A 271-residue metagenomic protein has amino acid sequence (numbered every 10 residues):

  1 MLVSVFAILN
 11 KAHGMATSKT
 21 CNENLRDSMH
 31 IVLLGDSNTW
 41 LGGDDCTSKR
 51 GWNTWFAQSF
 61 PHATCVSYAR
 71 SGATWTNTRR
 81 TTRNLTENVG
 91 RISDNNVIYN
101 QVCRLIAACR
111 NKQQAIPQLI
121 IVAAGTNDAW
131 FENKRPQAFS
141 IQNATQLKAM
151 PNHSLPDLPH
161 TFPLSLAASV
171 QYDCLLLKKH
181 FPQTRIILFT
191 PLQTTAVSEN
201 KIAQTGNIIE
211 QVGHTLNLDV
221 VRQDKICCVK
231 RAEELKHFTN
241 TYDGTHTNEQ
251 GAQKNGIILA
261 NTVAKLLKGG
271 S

Functional and structural regions predicted by a protein language model:
M1-A7: Hydrophobic membrane-insertion alpha-helices, especially the h-region of bacterial N-terminal signal peptides
A12-A16: Boundary at the C-terminal end of the N-terminal hydrophobic targeting segment
S28-V32, N38-A149, L155, P159 (+1 more regions): Conserved SGNH/GDSL esterase-like catalytic core that processes O-acyl groups on lipids and polysaccharides
L34-G35, F189: Short hydrophobic segments within beta-strands
F60, H180-F181, L216: Helix C-cap/helix->beta junction micro-motif
R83, P191-S271: Catalytic His-Asp segment of secreted/periplasmic serine-dependent ester chemistry enzymes
I98, P163-V170, G206, A252: Aromatic/hydrophobic pocket-lining residues that form the small-molecule binding cavity in soluble enzyme cores
A123-N127, Q171-G206: Active-site segments of SGNH/GDSL-like serine hydrolases that catalyze O-acetyl group transfer/hydrolysis on lipids
